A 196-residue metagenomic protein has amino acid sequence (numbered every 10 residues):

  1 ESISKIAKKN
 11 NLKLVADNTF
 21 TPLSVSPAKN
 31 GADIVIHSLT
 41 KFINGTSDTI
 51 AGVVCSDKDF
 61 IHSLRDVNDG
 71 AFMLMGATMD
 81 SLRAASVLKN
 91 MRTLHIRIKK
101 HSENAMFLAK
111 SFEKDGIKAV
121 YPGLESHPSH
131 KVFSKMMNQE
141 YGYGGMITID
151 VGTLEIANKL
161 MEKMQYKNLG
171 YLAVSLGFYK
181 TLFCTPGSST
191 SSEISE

Functional and structural regions predicted by a protein language model:
E1-V120: Conserved PLP-enzyme active-site core in the AAT-like
V120-E196: Conserved C-terminal alpha-helix-loop-beta "cap" of PLP-dependent enzymes that closes/shapes the active-site mouth
